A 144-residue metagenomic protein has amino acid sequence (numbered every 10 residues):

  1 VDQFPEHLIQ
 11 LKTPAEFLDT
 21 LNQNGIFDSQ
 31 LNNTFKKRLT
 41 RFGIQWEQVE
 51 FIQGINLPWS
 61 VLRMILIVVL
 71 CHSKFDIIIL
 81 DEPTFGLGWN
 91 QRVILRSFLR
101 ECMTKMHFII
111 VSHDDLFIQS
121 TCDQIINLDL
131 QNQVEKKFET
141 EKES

Functional and structural regions predicted by a protein language model:
F4, Q10-Q30, T34: Q-loop/switch helix immediately C-terminal to the Walker
I52-P58: Conserved ABC ATPase signature
I65-I67: Hydrophobic anchor residue at the start of the ABC signature
L70-C71: ABC ATPase C-loop
D81, L87-G88: ABC-family nucleotide-binding domains
R92-T104: Helical segment within the ABC ATPase nucleotide-binding domain
K105-S112: Conserved H-loop
D114-S120: Conserved H-loop
